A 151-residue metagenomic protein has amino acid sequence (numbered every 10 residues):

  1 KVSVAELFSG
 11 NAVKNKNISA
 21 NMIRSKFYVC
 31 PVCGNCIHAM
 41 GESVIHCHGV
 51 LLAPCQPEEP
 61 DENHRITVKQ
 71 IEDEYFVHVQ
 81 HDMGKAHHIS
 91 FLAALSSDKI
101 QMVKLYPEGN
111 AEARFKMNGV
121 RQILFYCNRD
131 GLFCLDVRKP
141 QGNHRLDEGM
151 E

Functional and structural regions predicted by a protein language model:
K1-S19: Short C-terminal boundary/hinge segments that cap the last helix of small helical domains
S25-F27, V44, L124: Residues immediately within or flanking Cys/His clusters that coordinate Zn2+ in small zinc-binding modules
C30-C33, C47, C127: Short cysteine-rich clusters marking metal-coordination/redox-active sites
I37, L51-L52, G131: Cys/His-rich microdomains that often coordinate metals
G41-P54: Cysteine-rich micro-motifs
L51-K69: Short metal-binding segments enriched for Cys and/or His
F76-V79, N110-N118: Exposed aromatic-hydrophobic patches
G131-N143, D147: Edge beta-strands of extracellular beta-sandwich domains
